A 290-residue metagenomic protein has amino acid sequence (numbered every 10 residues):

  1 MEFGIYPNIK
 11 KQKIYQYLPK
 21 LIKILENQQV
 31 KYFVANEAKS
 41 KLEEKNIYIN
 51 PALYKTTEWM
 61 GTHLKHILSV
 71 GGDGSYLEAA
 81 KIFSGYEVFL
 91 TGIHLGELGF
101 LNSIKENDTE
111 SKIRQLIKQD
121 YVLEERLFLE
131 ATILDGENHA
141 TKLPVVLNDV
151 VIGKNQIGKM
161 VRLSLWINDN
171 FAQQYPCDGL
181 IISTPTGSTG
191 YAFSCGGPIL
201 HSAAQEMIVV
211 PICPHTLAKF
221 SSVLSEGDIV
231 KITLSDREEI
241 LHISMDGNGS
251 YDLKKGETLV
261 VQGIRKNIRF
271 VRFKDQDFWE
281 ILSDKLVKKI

Functional and structural regions predicted by a protein language model:
M1-H66, N107-V122, I133-P144: ATP/NTP phosphate-donor binding region
I5, S69, I182: Redox-cofactor binding/interface segments in oxidoreductases and associated redox assembly factors
I14-Y15, G74-A79, T189-S194: Short glycine/serine/threonine-rich phosphate/pyrophosphate-binding segments that cradle anionic phosphate groups
F83-F100: Gly/Ser-rich helix-loop-strand patches that form or flank binding pockets for ribonucleotide-derived cofactors
E97-D178: Catalytic core of DAGKc-family lipid kinases
I152, N168-F171, A218-I290: ATP/nucleoside-binding phosphotransfer catalytic cores, i.e., glycine-rich phosphate-binding loops
L165, G187, I243: Short aromatic-centered micro-motifs
N170-C177, I181-A218: Gly/Ser/Thr-rich active-site loops/lids in small-molecule metabolic enzymes that frequently grip phosphoryl groups
